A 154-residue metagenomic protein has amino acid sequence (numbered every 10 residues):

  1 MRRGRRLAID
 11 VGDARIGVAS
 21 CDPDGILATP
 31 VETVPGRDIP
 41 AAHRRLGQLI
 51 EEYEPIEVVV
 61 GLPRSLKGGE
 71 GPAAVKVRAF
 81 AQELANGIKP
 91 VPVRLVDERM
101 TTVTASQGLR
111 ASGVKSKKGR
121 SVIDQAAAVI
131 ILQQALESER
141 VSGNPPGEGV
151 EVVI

Functional and structural regions predicted by a protein language model:
M1-I9, D13-I154: Phosphate- and other anionic-substrate recognition elements at nucleic-acid/protein interfaces
